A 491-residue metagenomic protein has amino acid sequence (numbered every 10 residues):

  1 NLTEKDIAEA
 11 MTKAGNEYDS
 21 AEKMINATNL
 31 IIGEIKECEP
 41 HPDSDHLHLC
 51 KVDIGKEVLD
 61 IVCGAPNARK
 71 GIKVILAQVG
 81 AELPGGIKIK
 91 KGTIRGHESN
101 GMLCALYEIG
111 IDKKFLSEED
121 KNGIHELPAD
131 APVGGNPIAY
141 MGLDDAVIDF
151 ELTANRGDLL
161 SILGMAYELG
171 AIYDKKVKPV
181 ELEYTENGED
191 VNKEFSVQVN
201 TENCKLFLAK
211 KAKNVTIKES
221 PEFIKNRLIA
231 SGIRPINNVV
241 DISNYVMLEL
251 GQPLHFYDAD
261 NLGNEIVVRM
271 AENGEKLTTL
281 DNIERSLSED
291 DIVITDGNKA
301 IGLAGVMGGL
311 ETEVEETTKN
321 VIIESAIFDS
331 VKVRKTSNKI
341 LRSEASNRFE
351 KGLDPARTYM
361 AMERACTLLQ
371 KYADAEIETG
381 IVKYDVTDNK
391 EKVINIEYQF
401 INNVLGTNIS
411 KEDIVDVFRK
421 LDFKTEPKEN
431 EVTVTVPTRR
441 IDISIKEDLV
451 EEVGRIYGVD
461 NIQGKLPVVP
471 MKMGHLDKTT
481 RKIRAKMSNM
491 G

Functional and structural regions predicted by a protein language model:
N1, A65-V74, A154-I172, G232-F256 (+5 more regions): Conserved phosphate/anionic-ligand binding catalytic regions in large, soluble enzymes, centered on
N1-E189, I322, N338-K339, E344 (+4 more regions): Phosphate-backbone binding interfaces of nucleic-acid-interacting proteins
I25-I31, L182-V191, I242-E249, L262-G263 (+3 more regions): A glycine-rich phosphate-binding loop feature that marks nucleotide/adenosyl-phosphate handling sites
E34-V62, N226, N237, S243-E311: Conserved mixed alpha/beta core segments that line enzyme active sites in large multi-domain catalysts
Y107-E108, E126-L127, I217, R285 (+1 more regions): Conserved catalytic alpha/beta cores of large enzymes that bind or transform nucleotide phosphates and polynucleotides
L169-V199, A373-I401, L405-N408: Terminal amphipathic helices with adjacent charged low-complexity linkers/tails
Y173, K178-E275: Glycine/proline-enriched, intrinsically flexible loops and inter-domain linkers
I394-Y398, N402-G491: Extended, well-folded interaction surfaces typified by the phenylalanyl-tRNA synthetase beta subunit core
